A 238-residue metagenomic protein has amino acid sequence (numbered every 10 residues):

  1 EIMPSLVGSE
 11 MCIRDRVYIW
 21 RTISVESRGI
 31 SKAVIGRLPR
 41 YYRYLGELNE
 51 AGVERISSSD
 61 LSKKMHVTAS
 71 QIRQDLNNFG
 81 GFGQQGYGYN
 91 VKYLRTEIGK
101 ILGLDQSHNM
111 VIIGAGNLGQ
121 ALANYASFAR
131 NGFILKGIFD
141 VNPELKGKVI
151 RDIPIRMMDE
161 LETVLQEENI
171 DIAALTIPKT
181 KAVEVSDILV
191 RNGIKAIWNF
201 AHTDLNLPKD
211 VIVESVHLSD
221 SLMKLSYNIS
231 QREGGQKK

Functional and structural regions predicted by a protein language model:
E1-D15: Single conserved hydrophobic/aromatic residue that forms the stacking wall/gate of nucleotide- or nucleobase-binding
R14-E54: Extreme N-terminal segment that seeds HTH/winged-HTH DNA-binding domains in transcriptional regulators
G46-N49, I153-K238: Phosphate-bearing ligand-interacting subdomains that bind or position ATP/ADP/UDP/GDP/NAD(P) or nucleotide-linked
R55, S59, K64-S107: HTH-adjacent hinge/linker in prokaryotic transcriptional regulators
A115: Glycine-rich Rossmann-fold phosphate-binding loop(s) that bind the pyrophosphate of adenine dinucleotide cofactors
L118: Hydrophobic/small residue at the entry helix of a nucleotide-binding pocket
A129-R151: NAD(P)-binding Rossmann-fold cofactor-contacting core
